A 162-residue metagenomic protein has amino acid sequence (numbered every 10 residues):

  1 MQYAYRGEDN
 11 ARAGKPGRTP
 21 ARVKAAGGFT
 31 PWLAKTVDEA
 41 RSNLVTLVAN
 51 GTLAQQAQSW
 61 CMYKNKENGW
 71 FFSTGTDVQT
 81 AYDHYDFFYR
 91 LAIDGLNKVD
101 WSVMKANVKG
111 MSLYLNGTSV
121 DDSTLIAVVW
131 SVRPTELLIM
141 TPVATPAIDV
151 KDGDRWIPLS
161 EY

Functional and structural regions predicted by a protein language model:
M1-Y162: NAD-dependent ADP-ribosyltransferases
